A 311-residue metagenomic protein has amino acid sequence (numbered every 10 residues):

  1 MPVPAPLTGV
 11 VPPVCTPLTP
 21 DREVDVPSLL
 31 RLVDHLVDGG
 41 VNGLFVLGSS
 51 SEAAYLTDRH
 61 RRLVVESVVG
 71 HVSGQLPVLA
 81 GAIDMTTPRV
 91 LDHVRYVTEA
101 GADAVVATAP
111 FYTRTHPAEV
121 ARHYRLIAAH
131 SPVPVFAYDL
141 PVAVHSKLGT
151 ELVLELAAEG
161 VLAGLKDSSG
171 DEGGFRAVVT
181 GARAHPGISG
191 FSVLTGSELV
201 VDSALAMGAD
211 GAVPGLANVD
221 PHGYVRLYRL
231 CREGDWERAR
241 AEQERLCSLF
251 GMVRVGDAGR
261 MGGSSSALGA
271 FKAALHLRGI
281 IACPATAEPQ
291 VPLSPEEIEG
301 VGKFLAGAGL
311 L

Functional and structural regions predicted by a protein language model:
P2-K147, Q290-V291, L311: Active-site beta->alpha loop and helix N-cap motifs at the rims of alpha/beta catalytic domains
V11-C15, G39, A209, D220-L311: C-terminal alpha-helical cap/extension of soluble enzyme domains
P12, V46, S51-A54, D84 (+5 more regions): Short, flexible micro-motifs
V26-V33, T150, P295-L305: Short, amphipathic alpha-helical "lid/cap" segments that border enzyme active or binding sites
L29, R61, V65, V90 (+6 more regions): A general structural signal for well-ordered alpha-helical segments in protein cores
G39, L63, S67-V72, Y96 (+9 more regions): Alpha-helical structural signal in soluble globular domains
L56-R59, P117-V120, L148-T150, A177-V178 (+2 more regions): Short secondary-structure transition/capping segments
A129-H130, P141-V255: Catalytic alpha/beta core domains of metabolic enzymes, predominantly
